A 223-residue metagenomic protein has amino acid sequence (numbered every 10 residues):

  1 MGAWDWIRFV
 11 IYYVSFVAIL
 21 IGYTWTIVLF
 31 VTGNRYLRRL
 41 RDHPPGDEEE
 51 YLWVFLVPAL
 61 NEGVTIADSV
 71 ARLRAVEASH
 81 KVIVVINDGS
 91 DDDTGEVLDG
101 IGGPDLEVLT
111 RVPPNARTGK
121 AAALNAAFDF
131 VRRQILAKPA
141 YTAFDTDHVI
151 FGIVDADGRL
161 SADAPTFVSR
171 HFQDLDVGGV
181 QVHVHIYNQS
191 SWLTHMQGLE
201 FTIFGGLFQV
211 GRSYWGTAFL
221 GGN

Functional and structural regions predicted by a protein language model:
M1-E49, Q209: N-terminal membrane-anchoring/stem segments of glycan-assembly enzymes
Y51-V54, V82: Cell-envelope/extracellular polymer assembly enzymes that use nucleotide-activated donors
E62-T65, S90: Donor nucleotide-sugar binding loop of glycosyltransferases
A67, D92-G100, K120, D163: Acidic helix N-cap motif at the loop->helix transition within catalytic regions of sugar-transfer enzymes
A71-H80: Short, acidic, metal-binding catalytic loop of nucleotide-sugar glycosyltransferases
N87-E96, R111-A116, R159: A conserved acidic beta->alpha catalytic loop
T110-P113, R117-T146, A162-N223: Long helical/loop segments within the catalytic core of UDP-sugar-dependent glycosyltransferases, especially the large
F151: Short aromatic/hydrophobic "clamp" motif used to bind/position activated sugar donors
